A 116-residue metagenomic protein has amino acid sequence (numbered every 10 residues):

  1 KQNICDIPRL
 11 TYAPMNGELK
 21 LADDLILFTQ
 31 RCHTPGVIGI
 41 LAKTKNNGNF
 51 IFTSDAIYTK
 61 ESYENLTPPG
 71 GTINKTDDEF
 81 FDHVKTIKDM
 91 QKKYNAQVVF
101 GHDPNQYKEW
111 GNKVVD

Functional and structural regions predicted by a protein language model:
K1-T29, D77-N95: Metallo-beta-lactamase
N16-E18, H33, P104: Short, solvent-exposed coil/turn elements at secondary-structure transition points
L25-R31, I51-S54: Active-site-proximal beta-strand elements of phosphoester/diester hydrolases
F28-I40: Active-site glycine- and acidic-residue-rich loops that bind and position anionic ligands or nucleotide-like cofactors
V37-D116: Cap/insert and terminal regions of metallo-dependent hydrolase folds
